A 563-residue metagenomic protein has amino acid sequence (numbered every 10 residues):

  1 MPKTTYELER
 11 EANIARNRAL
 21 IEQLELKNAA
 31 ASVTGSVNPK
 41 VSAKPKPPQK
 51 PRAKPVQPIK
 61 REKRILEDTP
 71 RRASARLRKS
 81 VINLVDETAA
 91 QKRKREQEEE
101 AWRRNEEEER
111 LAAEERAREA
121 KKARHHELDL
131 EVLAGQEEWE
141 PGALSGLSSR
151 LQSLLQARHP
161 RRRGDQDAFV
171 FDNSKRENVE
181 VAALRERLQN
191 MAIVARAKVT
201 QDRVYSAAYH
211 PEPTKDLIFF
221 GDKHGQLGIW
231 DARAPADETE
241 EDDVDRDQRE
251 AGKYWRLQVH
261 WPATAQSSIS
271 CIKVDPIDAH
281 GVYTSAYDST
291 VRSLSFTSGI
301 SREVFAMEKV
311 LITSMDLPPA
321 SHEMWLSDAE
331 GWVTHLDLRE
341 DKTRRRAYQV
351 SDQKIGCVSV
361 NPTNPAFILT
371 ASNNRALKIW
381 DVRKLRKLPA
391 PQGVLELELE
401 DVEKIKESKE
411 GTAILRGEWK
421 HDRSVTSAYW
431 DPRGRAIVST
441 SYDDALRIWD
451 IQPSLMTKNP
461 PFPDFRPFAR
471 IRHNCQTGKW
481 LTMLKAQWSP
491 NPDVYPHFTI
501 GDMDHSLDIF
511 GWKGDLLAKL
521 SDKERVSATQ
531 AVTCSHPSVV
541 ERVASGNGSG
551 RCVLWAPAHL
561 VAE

Functional and structural regions predicted by a protein language model:
M1-V204, A558: Intrinsically disordered terminal extensions that flank WD40 beta-propeller domains in eukaryotic WD-repeat scaffold
T5, A413-R416, N474: Conserved short-loop catalytic and cofactor-binding motifs
W139, A143-R339, A347-T363, E418-K420 (+5 more regions): WD40 beta-propeller repeat fold
P362, I368-R416: Acidic, glycine-rich loop-and-beta core segments that form the ion-binding/anion-interacting portion of active sites
S372, P432, A436-Y442: Long, repeat-rich segments with strong aromatic
P391, I451-P461: Short acidic alpha-helical/loop segments enriched in Asp/Glu that coordinate divalent cations
E396-E410, P460-D493: A surface-exposed beta-alpha-beta supersecondary segment
